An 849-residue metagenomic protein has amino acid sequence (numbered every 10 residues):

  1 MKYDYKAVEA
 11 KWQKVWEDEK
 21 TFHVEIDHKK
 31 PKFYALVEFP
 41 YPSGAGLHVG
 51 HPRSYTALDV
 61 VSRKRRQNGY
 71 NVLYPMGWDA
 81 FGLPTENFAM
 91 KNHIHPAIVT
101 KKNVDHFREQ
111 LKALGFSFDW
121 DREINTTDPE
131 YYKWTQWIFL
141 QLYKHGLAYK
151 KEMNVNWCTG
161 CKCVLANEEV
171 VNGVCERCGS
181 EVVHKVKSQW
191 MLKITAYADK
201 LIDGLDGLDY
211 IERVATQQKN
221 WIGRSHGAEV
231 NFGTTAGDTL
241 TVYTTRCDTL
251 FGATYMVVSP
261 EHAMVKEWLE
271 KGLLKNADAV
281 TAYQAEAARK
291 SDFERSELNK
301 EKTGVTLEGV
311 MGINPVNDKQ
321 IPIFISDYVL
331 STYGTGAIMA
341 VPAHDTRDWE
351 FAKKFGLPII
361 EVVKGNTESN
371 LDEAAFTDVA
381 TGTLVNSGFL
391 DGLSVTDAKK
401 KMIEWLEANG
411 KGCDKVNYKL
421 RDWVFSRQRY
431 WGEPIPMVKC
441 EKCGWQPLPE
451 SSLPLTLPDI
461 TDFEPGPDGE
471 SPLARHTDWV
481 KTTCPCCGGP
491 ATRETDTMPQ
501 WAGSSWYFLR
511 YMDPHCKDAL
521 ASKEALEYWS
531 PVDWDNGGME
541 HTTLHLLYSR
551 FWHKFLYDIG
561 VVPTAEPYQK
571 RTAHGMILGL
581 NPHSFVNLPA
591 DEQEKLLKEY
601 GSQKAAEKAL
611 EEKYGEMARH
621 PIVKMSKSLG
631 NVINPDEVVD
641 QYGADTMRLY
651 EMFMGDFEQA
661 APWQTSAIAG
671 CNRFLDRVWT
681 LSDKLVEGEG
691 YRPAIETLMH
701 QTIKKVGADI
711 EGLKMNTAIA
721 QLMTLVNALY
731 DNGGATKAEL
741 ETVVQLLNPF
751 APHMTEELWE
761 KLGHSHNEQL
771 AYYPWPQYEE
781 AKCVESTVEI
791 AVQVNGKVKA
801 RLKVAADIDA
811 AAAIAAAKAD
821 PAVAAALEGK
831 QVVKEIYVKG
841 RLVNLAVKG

Functional and structural regions predicted by a protein language model:
M1-G46, V72, L201, A215-S225 (+4 more regions): Non-catalytic terminal extensions that flank enzyme cores
M1-L36, R66-P75, V99-R108, A282-F324 (+1 more regions): Conserved oxyanion/phosphate-binding beta-strand-loop segments in alpha/beta enzyme cores
K2, D18-E19, K91-D248, A263 (+8 more regions): Residue patterns forming the tRNA-binding/recognition surfaces of aminoacyl-tRNA synthetases and related DALR
Y3, R224-E229, G237, K364 (+10 more regions): Long, charged, mostly alpha-helical binding arms that flank functional sites
Y3, V8-Q13, V49, T135-K364 (+7 more regions): NTP-handling and nucleic-acid-processing catalytic cores
E25-I94, T100, E123-I138, T244-T245 (+2 more regions): N-terminal catalytic cores of NTP/NDP-binding nucleotidyl/phosphoryl-transfer enzymes
D79, K144-H145, Y149-N156, D414-C443 (+6 more regions): Helix-rich, typically C-terminal accessory recognition domains appended to large enzymatic cores
V214-T241, K290-K319, I323-F324, W423 (+8 more regions): Flexible, glycine/threonine-enriched loop-and-boundary segments that flank and lead into catalytic domains of large
